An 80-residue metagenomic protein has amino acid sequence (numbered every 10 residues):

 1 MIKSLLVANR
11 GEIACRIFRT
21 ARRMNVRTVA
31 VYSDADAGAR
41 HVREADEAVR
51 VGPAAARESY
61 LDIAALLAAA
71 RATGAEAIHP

Functional and structural regions predicted by a protein language model:
M1-P80: ATP-binding N-terminal substructure of ATP-dependent carboxylate-amine bond-forming enzymes
